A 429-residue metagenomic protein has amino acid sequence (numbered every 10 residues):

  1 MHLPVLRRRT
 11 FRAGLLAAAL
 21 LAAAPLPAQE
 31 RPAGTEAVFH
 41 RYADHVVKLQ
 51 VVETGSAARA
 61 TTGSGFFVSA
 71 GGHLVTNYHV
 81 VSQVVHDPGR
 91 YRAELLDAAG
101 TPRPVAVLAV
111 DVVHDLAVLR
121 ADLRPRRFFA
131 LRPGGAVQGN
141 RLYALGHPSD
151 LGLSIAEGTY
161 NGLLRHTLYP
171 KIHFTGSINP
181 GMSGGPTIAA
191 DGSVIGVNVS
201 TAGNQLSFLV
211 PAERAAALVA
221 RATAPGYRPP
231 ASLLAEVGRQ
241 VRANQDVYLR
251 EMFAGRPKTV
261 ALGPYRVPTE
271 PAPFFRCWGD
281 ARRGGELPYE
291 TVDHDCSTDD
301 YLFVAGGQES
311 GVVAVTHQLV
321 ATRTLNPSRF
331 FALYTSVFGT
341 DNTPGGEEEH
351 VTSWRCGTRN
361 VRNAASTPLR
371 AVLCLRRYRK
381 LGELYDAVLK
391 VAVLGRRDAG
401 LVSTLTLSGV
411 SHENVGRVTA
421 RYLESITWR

Functional and structural regions predicted by a protein language model:
Q29-E30, G34, V80-V85, R127-K171 (+3 more regions): Flexible, gly/ser-rich surface segments that form the specificity/activation loops bordering the active-site cleft
E30-F39, V105, V194-Y265: C-terminal cap/linker of serine protease catalytic domains
R31-T35, V52-G71, R103-P104: A conserved glycine-rich beta-strand in the N-terminal activation segment of trypsin-fold
T62, S69-V112: Catalytic-histidine neighborhood of serine endopeptidases, predominantly the chymotrypsin-like S1/PA family
F66-F67, S177-V197: Catalytic nucleophile loop of clan PA
G226, P273-F275, A399-R429: Surface-exposed amphipathic alpha-helical segments
F275-R329: Secretory pathway targeting signatures of secreted, lumenal, and periplasmic proteins
F331-A392: Signature of long, low-cysteine stretches enriched in small and polar/charged residues
